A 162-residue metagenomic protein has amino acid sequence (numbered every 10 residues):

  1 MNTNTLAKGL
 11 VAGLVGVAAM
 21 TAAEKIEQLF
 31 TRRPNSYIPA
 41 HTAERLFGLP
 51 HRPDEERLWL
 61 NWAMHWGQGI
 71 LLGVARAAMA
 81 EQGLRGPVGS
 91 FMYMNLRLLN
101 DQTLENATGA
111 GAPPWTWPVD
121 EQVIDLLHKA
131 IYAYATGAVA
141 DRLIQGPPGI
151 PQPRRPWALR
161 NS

Functional and structural regions predicted by a protein language model:
M1-S162: Short amphipathic, positively biased membrane-proximal segments that drive organelle/inner-membrane targeting
